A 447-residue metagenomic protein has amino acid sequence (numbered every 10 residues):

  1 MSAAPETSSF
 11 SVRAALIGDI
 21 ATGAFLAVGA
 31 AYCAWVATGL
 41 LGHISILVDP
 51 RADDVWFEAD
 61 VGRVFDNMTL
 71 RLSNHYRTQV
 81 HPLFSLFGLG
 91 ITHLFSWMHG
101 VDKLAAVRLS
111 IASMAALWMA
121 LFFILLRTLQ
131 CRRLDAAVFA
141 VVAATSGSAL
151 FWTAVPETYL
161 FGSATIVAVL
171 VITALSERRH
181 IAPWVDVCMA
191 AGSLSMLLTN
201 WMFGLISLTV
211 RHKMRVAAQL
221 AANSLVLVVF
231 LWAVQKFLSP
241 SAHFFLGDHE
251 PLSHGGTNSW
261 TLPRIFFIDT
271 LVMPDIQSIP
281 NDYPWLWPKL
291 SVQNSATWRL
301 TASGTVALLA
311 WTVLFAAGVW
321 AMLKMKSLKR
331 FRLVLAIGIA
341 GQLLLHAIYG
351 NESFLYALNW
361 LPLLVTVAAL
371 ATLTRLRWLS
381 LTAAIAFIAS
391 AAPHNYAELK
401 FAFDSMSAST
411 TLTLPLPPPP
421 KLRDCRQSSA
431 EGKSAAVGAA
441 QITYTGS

Functional and structural regions predicted by a protein language model:
M1-L16, L175, W201-V228: Perimembrane helix-loop-helix junctions
S73-V101, A105: Short hydrophobic/aromatic helix or loop-helix immediately within or flanking a transmembrane segment in polytopic
L109-L129, A316-W320: Transmembrane-helix motifs of polytopic, lipid-linked glycan transferases
F123-T145, L328-L333: Transmembrane-helix signature of polytopic, membrane-embedded enzymes that assemble or transfer cell-envelope glycans
A154-Y159: Short acidic/glycine- and proline-prone juxtamembrane loop motifs at membrane-interface regions of multi-pass membrane
F161-R178, L363-V367: Specific aromatic-rich, kink-prone transmembrane helix
H180-H212: Membrane-interface alpha helices of multi-pass inner-membrane proteins
Y283-Q293, S303-L328: Hydrophobic, aromatic-rich transmembrane alpha-helices and their immediate juxtamembrane boundary segments
